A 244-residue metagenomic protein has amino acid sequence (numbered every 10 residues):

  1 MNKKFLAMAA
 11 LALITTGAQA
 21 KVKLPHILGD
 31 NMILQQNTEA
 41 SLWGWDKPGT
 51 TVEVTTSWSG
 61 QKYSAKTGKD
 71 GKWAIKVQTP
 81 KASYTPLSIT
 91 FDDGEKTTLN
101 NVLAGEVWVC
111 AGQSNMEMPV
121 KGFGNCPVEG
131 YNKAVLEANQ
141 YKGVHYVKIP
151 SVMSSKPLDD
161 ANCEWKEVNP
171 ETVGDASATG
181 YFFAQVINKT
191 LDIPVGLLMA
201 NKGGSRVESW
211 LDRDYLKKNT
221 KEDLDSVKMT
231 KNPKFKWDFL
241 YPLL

Functional and structural regions predicted by a protein language model:
M1-K23: Bacterial Sec-dependent N-terminal signal peptides
K21-L244: Cell-envelope and extracellular/periplasmic
